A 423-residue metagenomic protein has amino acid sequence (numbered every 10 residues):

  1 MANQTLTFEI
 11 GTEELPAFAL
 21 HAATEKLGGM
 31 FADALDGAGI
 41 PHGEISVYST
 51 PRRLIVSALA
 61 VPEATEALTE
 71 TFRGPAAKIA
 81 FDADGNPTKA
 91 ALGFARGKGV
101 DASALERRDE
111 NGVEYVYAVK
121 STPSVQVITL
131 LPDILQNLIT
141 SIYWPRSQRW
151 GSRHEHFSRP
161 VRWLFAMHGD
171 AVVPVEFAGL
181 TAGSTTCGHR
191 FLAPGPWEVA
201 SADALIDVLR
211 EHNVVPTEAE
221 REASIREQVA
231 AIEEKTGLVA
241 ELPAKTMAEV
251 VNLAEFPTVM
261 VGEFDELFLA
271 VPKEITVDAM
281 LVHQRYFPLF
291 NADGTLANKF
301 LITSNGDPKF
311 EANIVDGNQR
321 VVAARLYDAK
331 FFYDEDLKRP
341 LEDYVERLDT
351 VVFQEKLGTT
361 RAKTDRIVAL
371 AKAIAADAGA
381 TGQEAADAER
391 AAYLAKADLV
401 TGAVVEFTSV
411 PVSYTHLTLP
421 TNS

Functional and structural regions predicted by a protein language model:
A2-E266: Long, basic N-terminal domains or extensions that often function in RNA/ssDNA interaction or organelle/cellular
E9-A17, Y117-S121, R210-V214, A230-K235 (+5 more regions): Glycine- and acidic
S46-Y48, H154-F157, F165, T276-A279 (+2 more regions): Replace "in large, NTP-powered and nucleic-acid-processing enzymes" with "in large, NTP-powered factors and other
V161-R162, V175, E241-T359, D365: Catalytic nucleotidyl-transfer cores of nucleotide-processing enzymes
T236-G237, I374-E384: Inter-helical turn/loop segments and adjacent helix faces that build the functional surface of alpha-helical bundle
T381-A397: Alpha-helical scaffolds flanking conserved acidic
A403-V412: Metal-dependent catalytic cores of enzymes that make or break cyclic nucleotides and related phosphoester linkages
T415-T421: Conserved small/polar residues in nucleotide/adenosyl-binding loops
